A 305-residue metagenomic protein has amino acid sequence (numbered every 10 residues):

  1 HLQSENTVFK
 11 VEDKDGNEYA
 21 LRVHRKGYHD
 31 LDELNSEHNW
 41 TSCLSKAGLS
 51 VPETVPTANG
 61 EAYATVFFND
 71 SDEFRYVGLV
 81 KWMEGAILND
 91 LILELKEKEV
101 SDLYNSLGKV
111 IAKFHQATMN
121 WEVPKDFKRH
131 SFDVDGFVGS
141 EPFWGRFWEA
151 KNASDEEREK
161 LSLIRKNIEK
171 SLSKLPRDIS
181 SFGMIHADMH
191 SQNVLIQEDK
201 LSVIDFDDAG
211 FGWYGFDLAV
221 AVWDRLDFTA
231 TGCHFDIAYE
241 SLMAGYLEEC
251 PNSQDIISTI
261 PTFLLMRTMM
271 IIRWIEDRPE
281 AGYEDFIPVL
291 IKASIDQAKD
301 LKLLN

Functional and structural regions predicted by a protein language model:
S4-E12, A20-L21, T54, E169-F216: Active-site acidic catalytic loop and adjacent metal/ATP-binding pocket of ATP-dependent phosphoryl transfer enzymes
K14-E122: ATP-binding pocket architecture of kinase catalytic cores
K26, G60, L79-L95, F143-A150 (+1 more regions): A glycine-centered beta->alpha junction motif in the catalytic cores of kinase/phosphotransferase enzymes
E94-E156: A cross-family kinase active-site recognition segment
D102, N252-L264: All-alpha amphipathic helical-bundle segments outside canonical DNA-binding/catalytic cores that form hydrophobic
M119, V123, E141-H186: An alpha-helical support segment within catalytic cores of ATP-dependent transferases
G215-P251, L265-G282: Active-site activation/catalytic loop segments of kinase-like enzymes and analogous catalytic loops in related
C233, M270-N305: ATP/Mg2+ or Mg2+-diphosphate-binding catalytic cores that bind nucleotide phosphates or diphosphates via glycine-rich
